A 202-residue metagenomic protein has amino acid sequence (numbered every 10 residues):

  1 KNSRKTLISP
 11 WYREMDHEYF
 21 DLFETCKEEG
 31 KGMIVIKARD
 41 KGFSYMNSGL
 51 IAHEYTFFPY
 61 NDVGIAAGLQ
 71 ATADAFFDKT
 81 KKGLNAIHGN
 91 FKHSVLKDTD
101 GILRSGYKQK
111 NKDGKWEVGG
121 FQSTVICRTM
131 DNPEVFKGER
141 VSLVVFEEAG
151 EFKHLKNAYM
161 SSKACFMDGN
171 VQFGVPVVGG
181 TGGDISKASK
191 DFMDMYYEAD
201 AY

Functional and structural regions predicted by a protein language model:
K1-Y202: Phosphate/NTP-binding elements of NTP-utilizing enzymes
